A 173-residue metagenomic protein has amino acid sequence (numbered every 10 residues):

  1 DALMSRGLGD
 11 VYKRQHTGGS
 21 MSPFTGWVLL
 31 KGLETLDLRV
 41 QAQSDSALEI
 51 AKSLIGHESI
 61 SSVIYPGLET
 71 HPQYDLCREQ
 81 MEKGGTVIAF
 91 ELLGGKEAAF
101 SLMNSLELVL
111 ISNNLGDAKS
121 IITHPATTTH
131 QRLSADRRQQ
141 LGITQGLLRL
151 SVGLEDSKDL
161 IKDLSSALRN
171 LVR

Functional and structural regions predicted by a protein language model:
D1-Y12: Single conserved hydrophobic/aromatic residue that forms the stacking wall/gate of nucleotide- or nucleobase-binding
R6, L29, T123-H124: Short beta-strand-to-turn element immediately C-terminal to the catalytic PLP-Schiff-base lysine in fold type I
G18-A51: A conserved active-site cap/scaffold subdomain adjacent to cofactor or substrate pockets
M21-T25, E79-K83, Q140-Q145: Short, flexible turn/loop "capping" segments at secondary-structure junctions
V28-L38, T86-L93, R149-G153: Short, well-ordered beta-strand elements within core beta-sheets of diverse protein domains
R39, S120-R173: PLP-dependent enzyme catalytic core of the Aspartate aminotransferase-like
L48-D117, L133-Q139: Conserved small-domain helix->loop->beta segment predominantly found in fold-type I
